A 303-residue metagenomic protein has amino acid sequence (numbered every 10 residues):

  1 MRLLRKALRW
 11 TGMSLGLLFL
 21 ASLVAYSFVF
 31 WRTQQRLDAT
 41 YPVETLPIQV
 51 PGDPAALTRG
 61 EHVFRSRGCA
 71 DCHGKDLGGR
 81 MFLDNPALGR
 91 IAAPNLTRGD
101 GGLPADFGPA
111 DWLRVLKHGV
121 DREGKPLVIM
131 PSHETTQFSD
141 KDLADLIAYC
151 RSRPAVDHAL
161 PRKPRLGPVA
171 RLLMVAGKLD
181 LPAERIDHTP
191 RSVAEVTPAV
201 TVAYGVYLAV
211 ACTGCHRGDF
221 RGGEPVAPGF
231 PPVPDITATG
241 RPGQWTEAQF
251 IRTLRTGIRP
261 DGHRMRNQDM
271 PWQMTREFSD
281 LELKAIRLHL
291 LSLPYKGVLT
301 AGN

Functional and structural regions predicted by a protein language model:
R2-A39: N-terminal type II signal-anchor transmembrane helix that functions as the membrane-insertion/stop-transfer segment
G16-Y26, F138-V202, A285, H289: Extended surface/linker regions that mediate inter-domain or inter-protein docking in multi-component redox
L23-Y26, F30, G108-H118, E134-L160 (+2 more regions): C-terminal capping alpha-helices of c-type cytochrome domains
D38-R65, V175-L208: Electrostatic cytochrome c docking/interface patches
V43-V50, D76-P109, P126-S139, L166-G177 (+3 more regions): Gly/Gly-Pro-rich "capping" loops immediately C-terminal to redox-active cysteine motifs in periplasmic/lumenal
L57, G124, I129, A148 (+8 more regions): Interaction-mediating elements
G60, S66-K75, L146, G205-D219 (+2 more regions): The canonical Cys-X-X-Cys-His
C72-G78, K117-H118, P131, R151-S152 (+2 more regions): Detector for the c-type heme attachment site
